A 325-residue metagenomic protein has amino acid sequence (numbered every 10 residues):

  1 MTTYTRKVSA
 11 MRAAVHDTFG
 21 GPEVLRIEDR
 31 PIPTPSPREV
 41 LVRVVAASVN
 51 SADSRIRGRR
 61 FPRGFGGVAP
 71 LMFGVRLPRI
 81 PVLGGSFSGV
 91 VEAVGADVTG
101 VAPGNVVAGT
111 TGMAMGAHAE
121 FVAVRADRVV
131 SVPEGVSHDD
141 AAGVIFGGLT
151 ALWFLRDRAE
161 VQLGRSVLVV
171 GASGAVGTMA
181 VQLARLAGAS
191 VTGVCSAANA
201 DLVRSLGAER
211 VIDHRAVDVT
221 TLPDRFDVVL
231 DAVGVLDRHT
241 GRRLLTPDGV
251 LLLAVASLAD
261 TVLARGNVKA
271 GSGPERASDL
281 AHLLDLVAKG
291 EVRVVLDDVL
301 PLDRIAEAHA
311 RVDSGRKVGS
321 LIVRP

Functional and structural regions predicted by a protein language model:
Y4-S9, L280-P325: C-terminal hydrophobic helical "lid"/dimerization subdomain of Rossmann-like NAD(P)H-dependent oxidoreductases
P31-S48, P62-M113: Glycine-rich beta-strand-centered segment in the early N-terminal region that forms part of a ligand/cofactor-binding
A102-P103, A142-D213: Mid-domain Rossmann-like dinucleotide-binding core that forms the NAD(H)/NADP(H) cofactor-binding site
V106, S166, S190, G249-V250 (+1 more regions): Short glycine-centered segments of the SAM/dcSAM-binding site in methyltransferase folds
M113-A126: A structural motif shared across PLP-dependent enzymes of the aminotransferase-like
T221-V228: A short acidic, Gly/Pro-enriched loop at the edge of an enzyme's catalytic core that lines a small-molecule cofactor
A232-V292, R324-P325: Glycine-rich phosphate-binding loop and adjacent beta-alpha segment of Rossmann(oid) nucleotide-cofactor-binding
